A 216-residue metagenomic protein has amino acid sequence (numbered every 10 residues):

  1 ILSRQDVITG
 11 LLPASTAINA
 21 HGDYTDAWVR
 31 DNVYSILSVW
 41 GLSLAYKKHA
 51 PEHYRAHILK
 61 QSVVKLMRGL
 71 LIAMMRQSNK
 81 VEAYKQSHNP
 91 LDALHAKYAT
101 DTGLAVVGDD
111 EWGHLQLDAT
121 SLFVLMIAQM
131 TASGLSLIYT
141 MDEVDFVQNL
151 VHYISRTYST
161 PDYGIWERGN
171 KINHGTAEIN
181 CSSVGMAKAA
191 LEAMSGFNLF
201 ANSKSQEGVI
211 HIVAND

Functional and structural regions predicted by a protein language model:
I1-D216: Acidic, mature catalytic/reactive cores of soluble proteins
